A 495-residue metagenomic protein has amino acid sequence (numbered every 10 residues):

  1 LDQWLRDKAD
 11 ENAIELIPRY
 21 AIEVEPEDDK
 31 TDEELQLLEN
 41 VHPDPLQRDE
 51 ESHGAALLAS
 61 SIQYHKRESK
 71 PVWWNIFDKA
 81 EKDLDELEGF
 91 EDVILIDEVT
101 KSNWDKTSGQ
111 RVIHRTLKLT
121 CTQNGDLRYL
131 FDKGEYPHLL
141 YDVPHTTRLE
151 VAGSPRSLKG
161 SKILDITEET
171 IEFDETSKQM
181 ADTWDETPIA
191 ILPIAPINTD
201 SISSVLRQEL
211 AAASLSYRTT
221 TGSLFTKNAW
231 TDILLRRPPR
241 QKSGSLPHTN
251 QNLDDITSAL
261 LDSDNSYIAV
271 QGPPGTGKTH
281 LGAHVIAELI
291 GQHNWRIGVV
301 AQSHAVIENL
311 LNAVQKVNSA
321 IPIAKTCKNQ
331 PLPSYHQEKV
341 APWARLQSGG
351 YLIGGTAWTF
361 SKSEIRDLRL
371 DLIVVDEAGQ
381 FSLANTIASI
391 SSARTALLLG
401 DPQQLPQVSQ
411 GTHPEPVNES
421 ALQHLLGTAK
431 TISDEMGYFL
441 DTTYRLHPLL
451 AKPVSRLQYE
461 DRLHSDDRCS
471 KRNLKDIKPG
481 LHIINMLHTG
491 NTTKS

Functional and structural regions predicted by a protein language model:
L1, F131-G134, P274, S303 (+3 more regions): A residue-level signal for conserved active-site and pocket-lining positions in enzyme catalytic cores
D2-H145: Accessory interdomain/linker segments of ATP-dependent helicases and helicase-like nucleic-acid enzymes that mediate
A13-Y20, D28-N40, T183-L192, E209 (+4 more regions): Short acidic (Asp/Glu) and glycine-rich catalytic loops that position anionic groups and cofactors
A56-E68, S203-S214, L405-P406, A421-L426: Short, Φ-rich (hydrophobic/aromatic) sequence segments
I113-C121, D132-G134, L139, S266-G272 (+3 more regions): Glycine- and acidic
T147-E168: Short beta-strand-centered aromatic/proline hotspots
E169-T359, D461-S495: ASCE P-loop NTPase motor cores of helicases and related translocases
G291-W295, A301-E308, S348, A357-V375 (+1 more regions): Conserved helicase motor core of SF1/SF2 NTP-dependent helicases
